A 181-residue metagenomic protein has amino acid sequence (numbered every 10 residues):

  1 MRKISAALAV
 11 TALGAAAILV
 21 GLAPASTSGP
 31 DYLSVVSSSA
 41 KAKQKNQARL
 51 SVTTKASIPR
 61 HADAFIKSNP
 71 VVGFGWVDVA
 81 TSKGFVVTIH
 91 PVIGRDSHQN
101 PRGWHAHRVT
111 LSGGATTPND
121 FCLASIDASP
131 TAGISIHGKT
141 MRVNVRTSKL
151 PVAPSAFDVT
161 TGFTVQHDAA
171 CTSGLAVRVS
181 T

Functional and structural regions predicted by a protein language model:
M1-A9: Bacterial N-terminal signal peptides that target proteins for export
A9-I18: Bacterial N-terminal signal peptides
A17-P30: C-terminal region of N-terminal signal peptides and the immediate post-cleavage residues of exported proteins
D31-S112: Surface-exposed, glycine/proline- and aromatic-rich loop segments on solvent-exposed faces across compartments
N46-A48, T116, K139-M141: Hydrophobic residues embedded in beta-strands of well-ordered beta-sheets
S82, P151-T181: Acidic/polar low-complexity flexible segments
R108-G114, G133-I136: Mature extracytoplasmic domains of secretory-pathway proteins
C122-P151: Acidic, glycine-rich flexible loop segments
